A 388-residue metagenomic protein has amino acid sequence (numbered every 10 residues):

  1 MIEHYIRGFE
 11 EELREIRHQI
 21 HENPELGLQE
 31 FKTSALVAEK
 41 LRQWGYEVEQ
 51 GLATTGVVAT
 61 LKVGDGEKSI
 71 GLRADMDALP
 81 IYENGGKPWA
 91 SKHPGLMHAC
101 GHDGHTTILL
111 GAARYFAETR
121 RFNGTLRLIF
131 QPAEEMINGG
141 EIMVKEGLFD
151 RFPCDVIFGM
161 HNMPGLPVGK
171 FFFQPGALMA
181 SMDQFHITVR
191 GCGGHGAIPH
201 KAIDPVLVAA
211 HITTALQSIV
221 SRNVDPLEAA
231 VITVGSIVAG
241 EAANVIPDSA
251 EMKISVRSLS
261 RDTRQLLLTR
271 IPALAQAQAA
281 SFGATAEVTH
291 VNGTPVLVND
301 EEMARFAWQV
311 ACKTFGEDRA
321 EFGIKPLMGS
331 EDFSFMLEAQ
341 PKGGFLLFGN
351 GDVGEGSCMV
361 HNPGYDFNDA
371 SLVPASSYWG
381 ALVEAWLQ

Functional and structural regions predicted by a protein language model:
M1-H98, D103, T107-L110, R114-F122: Acidic/His- and Gly-rich active-site-bordering loop/insert found across diverse amide/peptide-bond hydrolases
F9-E12, I16, Q29-K40, K68 (+14 more regions): General structural feature for long, well-ordered alpha-helical segments within catalytic domains of soluble enzymes
I20, A59, L72, H102 (+8 more regions): Divalent metal-coordination and catalytic microenvironments
E49, R127-I129, E287: A structural signal for isolated positions on well-ordered beta-strands in alpha/beta enzyme cores
V57-V58, L79-I81, G86-M97, D103-G104 (+2 more regions): Histidine/acidic-residue-rich, glycine-tolerant segments that coordinate divalent metal ions
G71-R73, Y82, F185, G344-G351: Non-cysteine beta-strand/loop elements that form the S-adenosyl-L-methionine
L207-Q388: Metal-dependent amide/peptide-bond hydrolase catalytic core, centered on the "pita-bread" metallohydrolase fold
